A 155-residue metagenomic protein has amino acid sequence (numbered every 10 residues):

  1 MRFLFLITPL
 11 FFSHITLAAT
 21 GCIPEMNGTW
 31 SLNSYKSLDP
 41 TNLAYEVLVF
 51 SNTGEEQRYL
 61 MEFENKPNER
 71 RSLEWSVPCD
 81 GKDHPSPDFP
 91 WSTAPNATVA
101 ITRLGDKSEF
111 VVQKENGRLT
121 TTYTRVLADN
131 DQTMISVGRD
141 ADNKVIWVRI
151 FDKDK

Functional and structural regions predicted by a protein language model:
M1-L4: Positively charged n-region of N-terminal signal peptides that target proteins for export
L6-T8: Sec-dependent N-terminal signal peptides
S13-I15: N-terminal signal peptide c-region/cleavage motif recognized by signal peptidases
A19-K155: Hydrophobic small-molecule pocket/channel-lining residues, especially in calycin-type beta-barrels
